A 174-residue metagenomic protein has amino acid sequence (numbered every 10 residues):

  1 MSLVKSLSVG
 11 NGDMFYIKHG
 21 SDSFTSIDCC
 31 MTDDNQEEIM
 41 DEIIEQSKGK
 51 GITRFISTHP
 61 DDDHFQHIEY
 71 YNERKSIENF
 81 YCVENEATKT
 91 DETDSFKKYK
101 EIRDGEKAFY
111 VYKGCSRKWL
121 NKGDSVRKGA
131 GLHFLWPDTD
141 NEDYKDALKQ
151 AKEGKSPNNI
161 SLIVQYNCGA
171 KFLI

Functional and structural regions predicted by a protein language model:
M1-K50, K113-I174: Core dinuclear metal-dependent hydrolase active-site scaffold
S23-T25, D34-A87: Active-site metal-binding motif and surrounding structural segment of the metallo-beta-lactamase
Q36, R74, K89-Y99, H133 (+1 more regions): Short, structured coil/loop segments at alpha-helix boundaries
Q66, D91, D143-K145: Generic domain-boundary/flexible-linker signal
E78, T88-G123: Short acidic, glycine/proline-enriched helix-loop-strand junctions
